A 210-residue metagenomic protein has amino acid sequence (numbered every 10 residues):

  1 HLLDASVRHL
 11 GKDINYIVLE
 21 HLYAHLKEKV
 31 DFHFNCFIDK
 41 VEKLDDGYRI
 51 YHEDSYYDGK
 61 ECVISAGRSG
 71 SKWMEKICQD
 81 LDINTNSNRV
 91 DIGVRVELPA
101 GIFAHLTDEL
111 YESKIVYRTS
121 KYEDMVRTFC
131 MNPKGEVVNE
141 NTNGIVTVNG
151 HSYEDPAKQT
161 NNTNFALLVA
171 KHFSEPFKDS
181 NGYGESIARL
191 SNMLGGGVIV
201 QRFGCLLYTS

Functional and structural regions predicted by a protein language model:
H1: Glycine-rich active-site loop/strand segments that organize a redox cofactor
A5-Y23: Short beta-strand to alpha-helix junction loop
D31-H33, N86: General small-molecule cofactor/ligand-binding pocket signal
F34-D46: A conserved short coil-to-beta-strand element within the FAD-binding core of flavoproteins
E53-E61: Core beta-strand elements of the Rossmann-like FAD/NAD(P) dinucleotide-binding domain in flavoenzyme oxidoreductases
E61-L110: Glycine-rich loop(s) and the adjacent beta-strand/alpha-helix scaffold that form part
S120-I145: Extended, Lys/Arg-enriched charged tracts that mediate electrostatic binding to polyanionic substrates
Y208-T209: Conserved small/polar residues in nucleotide/adenosyl-binding loops
